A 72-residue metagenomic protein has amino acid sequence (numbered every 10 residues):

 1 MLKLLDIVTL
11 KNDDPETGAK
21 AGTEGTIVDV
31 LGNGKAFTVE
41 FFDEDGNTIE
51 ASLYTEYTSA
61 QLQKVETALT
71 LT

Functional and structural regions predicted by a protein language model:
K3-Q63, T70-L71: Basic/aromatic-rich interaction segments and small domains that mediate binding to polyanionic partners
